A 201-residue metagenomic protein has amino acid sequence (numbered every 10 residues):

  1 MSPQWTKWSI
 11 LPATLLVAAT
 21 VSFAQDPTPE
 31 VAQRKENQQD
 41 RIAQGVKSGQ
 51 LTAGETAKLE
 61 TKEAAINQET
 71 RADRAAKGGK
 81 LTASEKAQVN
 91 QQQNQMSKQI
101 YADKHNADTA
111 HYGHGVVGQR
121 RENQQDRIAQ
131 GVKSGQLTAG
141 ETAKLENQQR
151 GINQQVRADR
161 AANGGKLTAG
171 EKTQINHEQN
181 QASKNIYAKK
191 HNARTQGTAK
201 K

Functional and structural regions predicted by a protein language model:
M1-P12: Bacterial N-terminal signal peptides that target proteins for export
A13, V17-A18: Extended, charged low-complexity scaffolding/tethering segments
T20-Q25: Sec/Tat signal peptide C-region and signal peptidase I cleavage site
D26-P29, Q44-Q68, A72-A87, Q91 (+5 more regions): Surface-exposed, polar/charged faces of alpha-helical domains in mature secreted/periplasmic/lumenal proteins
E30-E36, Q119-R120: Alpha-helical bundle segments that constitute or directly flank the non-heme di-iron/ferroxidase center
E36, D40-G45, E122-G131: Short, charge-rich amphipathic alpha-helices with coiled-coil/heptad character
